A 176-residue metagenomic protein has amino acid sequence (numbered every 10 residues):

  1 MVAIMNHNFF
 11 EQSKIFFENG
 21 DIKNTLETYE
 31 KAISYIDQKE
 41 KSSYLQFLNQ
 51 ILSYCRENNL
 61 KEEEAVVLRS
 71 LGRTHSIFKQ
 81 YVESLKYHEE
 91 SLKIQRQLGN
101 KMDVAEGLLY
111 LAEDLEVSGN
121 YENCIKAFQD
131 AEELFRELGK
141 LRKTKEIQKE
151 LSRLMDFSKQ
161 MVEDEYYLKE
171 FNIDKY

Functional and structural regions predicted by a protein language model:
M1-Y176: Intrinsically disordered, low-complexity regions
